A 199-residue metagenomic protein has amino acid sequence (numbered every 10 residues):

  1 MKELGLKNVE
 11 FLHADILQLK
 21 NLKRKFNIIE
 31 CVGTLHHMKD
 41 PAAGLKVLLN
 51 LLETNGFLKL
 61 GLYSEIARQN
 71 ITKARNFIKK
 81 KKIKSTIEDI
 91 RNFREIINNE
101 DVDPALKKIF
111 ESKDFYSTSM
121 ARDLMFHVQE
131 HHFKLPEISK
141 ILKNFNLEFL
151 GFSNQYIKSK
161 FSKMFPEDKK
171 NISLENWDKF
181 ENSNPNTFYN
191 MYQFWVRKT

Functional and structural regions predicted by a protein language model:
L4-Q18: Conserved SAM-binding strand-loop segment of SAM-dependent methyltransferases
V9, K25-N27, N146: Local beta-strand N-terminus motif with an aromatic residue
L17-I29: A short acidic, Gly/Pro-enriched loop at the edge of an enzyme's catalytic core that lines a small-molecule cofactor
Q18, Y63-R68, N154-Q155: Short "lid" loop at the C-terminus of a central beta-strand within the Rossmann-like core of SAM-dependent
N27-A42, L58, S64-I66: A short SAM/SAH-binding and catalytic strip from SAM-dependent methyltransferases
A42-F57: A short glycine-rich, Lys/Arg-flanked "PGG" loop and its adjoining helix->strand segment in the class I
F57-I109: Conserved class I S-adenosyl-L-methionine
I90-T199: Rossmann-like AdoMet/SAM-dependent catalytic core
